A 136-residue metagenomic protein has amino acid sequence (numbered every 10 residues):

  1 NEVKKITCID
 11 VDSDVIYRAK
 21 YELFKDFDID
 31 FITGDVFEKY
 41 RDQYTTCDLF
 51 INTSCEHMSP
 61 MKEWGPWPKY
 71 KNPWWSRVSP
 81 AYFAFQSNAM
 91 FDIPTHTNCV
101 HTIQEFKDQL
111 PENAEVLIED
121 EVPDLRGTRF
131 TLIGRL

Functional and structural regions predicted by a protein language model:
V3, C47, V78-A81: Short, well-ordered alpha-helix to beta-strand connector turns
K4-D10: Conserved SAM-binding motif I beta-strand of class I
T7, D30-I32, L117: General small-molecule cofactor/ligand-binding pocket signal
I9, T53, A84-Q86: Generic beta-sheet signal
V11-L49: S-adenosyl-L-methionine
F37, T45-E63, A89: A short SAM/SAH-binding and catalytic strip from SAM-dependent methyltransferases
P60-R135: C-terminal substrate-binding/active-site "lid" region of AdoMet-derived donor-dependent transferases
